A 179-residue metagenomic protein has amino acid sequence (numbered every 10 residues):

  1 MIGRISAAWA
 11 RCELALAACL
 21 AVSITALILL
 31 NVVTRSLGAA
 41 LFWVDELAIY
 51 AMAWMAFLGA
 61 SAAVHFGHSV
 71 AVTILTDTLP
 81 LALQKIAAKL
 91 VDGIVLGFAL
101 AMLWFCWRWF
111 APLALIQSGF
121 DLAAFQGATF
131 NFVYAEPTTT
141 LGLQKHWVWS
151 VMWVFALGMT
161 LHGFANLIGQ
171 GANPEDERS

Functional and structural regions predicted by a protein language model:
M1-S179: Alpha-helical transmembrane segments and membrane-interface helix-loop junctions in multi-pass membrane proteins
